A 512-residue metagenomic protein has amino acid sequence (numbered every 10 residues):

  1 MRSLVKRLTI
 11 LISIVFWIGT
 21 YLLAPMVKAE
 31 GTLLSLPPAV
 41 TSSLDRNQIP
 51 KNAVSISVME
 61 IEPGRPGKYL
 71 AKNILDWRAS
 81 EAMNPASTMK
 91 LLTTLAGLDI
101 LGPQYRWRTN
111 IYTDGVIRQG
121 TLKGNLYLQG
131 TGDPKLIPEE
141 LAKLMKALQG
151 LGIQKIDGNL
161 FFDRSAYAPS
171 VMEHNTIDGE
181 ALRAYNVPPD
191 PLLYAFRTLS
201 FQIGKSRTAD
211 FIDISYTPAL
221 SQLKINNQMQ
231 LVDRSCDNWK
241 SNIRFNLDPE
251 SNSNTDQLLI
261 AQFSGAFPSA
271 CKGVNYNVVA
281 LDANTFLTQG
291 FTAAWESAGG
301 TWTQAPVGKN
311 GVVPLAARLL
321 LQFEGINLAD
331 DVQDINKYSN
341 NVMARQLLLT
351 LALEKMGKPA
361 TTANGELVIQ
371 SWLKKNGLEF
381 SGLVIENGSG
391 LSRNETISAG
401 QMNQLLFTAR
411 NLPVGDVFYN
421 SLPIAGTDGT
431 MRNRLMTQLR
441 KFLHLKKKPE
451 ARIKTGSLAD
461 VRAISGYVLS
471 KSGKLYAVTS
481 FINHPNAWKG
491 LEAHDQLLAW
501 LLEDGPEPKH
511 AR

Functional and structural regions predicted by a protein language model:
T9-Y21: Bacterial N-terminal signal peptides
E30-N47, D99-F380, E503-P506, H510: Conserved serine DD-peptidase/penicillin-binding transpeptidase domain and beta-lactam-recognizing active-site
L44-W77, V307: A short, well-structured edge-of-sheet supersecondary motif
L70-D76, I137, Y338, L348-R512: Small-residue-rich helix-loop
D76-A96: Short active-site loop at a secondary-structure junction that contains or immediately precedes the catalytic residue(s)
